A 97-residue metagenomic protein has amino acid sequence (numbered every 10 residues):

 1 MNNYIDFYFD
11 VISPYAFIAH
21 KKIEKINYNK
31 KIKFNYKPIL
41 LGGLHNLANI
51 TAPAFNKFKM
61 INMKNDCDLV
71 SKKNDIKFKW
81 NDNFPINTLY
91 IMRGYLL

Functional and structural regions predicted by a protein language model:
M1-D6: Extreme N-terminal starter segment of soluble prokaryotic enzymes
V11, F17-L97: Structural alpha/beta surface segment adjacent to cysteine/selenocysteine redox centers across thiol/disulfide enzymes
